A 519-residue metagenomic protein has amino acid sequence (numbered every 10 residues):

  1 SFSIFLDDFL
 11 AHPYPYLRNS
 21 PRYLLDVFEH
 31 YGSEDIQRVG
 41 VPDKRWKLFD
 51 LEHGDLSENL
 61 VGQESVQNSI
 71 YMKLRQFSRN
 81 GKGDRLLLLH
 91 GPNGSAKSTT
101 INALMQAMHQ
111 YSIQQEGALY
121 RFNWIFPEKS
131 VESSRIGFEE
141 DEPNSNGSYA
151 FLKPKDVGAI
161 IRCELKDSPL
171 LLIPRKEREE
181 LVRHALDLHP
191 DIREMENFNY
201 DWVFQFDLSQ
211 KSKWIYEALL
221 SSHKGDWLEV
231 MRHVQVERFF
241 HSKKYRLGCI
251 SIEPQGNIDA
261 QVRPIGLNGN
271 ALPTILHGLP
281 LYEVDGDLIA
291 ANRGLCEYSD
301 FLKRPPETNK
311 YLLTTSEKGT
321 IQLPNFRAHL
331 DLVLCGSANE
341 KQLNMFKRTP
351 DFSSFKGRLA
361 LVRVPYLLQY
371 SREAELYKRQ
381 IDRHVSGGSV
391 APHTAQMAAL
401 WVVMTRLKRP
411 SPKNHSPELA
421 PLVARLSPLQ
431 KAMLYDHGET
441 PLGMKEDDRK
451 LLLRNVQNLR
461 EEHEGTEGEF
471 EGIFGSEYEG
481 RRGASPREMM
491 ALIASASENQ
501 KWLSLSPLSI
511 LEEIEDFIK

Functional and structural regions predicted by a protein language model:
L6-K519: Conserved ASCE/P-loop NTPase catalytic core
